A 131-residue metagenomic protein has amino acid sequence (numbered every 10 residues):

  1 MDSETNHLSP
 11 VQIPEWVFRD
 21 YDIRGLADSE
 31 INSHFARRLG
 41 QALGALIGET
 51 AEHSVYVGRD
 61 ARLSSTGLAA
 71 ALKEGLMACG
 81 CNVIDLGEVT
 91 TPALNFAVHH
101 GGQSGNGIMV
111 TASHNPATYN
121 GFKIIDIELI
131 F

Functional and structural regions predicted by a protein language model:
M1-D2, A27-D28, P92-V98: Short, mixed-charge, low-aromatic patches
D2-E74, A78-C79: An N-terminal, well-structured beta->alpha segment
W16-G25, G87-L94, N120-K123: Short charge-dense sequence patches
E49, S54-Y119: N-terminal small/polar loop signature for handling phosphorylated ligands or for N-terminal nucleophile
F122-F131: Gly/Ser/Thr-enriched, mixed-charge loops and adjacent short helices that form phosphate/oxyanion-binding elements
